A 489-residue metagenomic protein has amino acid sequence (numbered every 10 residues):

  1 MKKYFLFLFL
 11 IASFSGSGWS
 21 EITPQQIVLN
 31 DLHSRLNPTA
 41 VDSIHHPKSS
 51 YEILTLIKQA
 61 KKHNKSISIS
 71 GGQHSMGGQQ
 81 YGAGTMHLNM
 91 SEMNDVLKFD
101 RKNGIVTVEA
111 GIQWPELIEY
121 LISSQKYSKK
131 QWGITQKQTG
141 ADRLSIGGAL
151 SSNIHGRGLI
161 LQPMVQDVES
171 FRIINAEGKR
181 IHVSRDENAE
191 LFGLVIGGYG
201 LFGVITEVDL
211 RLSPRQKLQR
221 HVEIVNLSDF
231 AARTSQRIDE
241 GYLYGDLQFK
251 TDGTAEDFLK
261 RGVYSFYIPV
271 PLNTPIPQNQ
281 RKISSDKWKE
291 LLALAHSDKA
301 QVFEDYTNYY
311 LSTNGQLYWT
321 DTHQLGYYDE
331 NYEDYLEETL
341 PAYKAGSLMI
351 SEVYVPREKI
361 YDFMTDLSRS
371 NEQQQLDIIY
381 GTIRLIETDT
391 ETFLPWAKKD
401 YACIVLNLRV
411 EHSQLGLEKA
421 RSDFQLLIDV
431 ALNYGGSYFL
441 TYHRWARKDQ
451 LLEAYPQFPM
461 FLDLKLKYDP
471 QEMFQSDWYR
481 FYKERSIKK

Functional and structural regions predicted by a protein language model:
Y4-A12: Sec-dependent N-terminal signal peptides
G18-S20: Boundary at the C-terminal end of the N-terminal hydrophobic targeting segment
I22-R35, T39: N-terminal regions that are enriched for targeting/export leaders and immediately downstream pro/stem segments
L36-Q136, N153-G158, I383: Glycine-rich N-terminal segment of FAD-binding domains in flavoprotein oxidoreductases, spanning the beta-loop-helix
S66, H323-A446, Q450-E453: Substrate-recognition/cap regions that form aromatic- and gly/pro-loop-enriched pockets for small-molecule ligands
E169-D362, D377: C-terminal substrate-binding/cap subdomain adjacent to the FAD-binding core in PCMH-type and related FAD-linked
E337-T339, L432-K489: Activity-critical C-terminal alpha-helical subdomain
